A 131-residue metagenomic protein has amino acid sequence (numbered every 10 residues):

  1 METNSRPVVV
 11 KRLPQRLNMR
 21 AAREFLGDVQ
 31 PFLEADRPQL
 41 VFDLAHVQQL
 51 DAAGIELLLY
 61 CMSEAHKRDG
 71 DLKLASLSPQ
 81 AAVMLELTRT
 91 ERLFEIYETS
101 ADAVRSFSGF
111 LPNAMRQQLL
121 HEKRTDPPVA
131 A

Functional and structural regions predicted by a protein language model:
M1-Q48, Y60-A131: STAS-like cytosolic regulatory interaction modules
